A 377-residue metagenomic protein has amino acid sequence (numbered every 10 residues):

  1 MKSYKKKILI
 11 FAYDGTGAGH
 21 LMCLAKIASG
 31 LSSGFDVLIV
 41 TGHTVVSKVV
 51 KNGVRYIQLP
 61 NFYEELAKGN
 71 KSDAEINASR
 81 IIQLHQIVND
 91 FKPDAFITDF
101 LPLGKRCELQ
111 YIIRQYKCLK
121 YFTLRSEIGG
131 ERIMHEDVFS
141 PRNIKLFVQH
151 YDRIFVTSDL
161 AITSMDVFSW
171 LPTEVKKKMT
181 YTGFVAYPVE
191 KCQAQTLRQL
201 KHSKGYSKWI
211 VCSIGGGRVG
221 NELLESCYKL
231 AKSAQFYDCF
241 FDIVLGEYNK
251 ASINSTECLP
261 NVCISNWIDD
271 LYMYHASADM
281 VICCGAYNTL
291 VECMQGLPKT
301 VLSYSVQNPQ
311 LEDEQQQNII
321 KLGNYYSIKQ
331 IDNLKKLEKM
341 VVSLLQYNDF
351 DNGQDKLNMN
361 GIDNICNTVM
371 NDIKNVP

Functional and structural regions predicted by a protein language model:
M1-I243, Y248-P377: Nucleotide-activated sugar donor-binding and catalytic core shared by glycosyltransferases and related lipid-linked
